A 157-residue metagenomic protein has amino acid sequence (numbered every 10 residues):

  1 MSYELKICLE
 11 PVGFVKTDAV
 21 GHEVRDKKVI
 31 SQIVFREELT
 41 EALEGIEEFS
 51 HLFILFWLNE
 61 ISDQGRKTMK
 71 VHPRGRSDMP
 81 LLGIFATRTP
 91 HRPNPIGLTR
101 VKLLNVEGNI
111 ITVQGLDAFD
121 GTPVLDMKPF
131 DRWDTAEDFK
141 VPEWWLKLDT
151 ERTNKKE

Functional and structural regions predicted by a protein language model:
M1-R100, L104-E157: Glycine-rich, low-complexity intrinsically disordered segments
